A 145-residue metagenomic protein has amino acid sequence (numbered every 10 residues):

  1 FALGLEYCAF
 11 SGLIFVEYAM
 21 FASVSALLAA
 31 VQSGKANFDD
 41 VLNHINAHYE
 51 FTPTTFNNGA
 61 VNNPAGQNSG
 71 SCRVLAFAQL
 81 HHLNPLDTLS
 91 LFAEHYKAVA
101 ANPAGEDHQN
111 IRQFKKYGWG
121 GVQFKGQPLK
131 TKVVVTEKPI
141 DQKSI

Functional and structural regions predicted by a protein language model:
I14-V16, I145: Short hydrophobic transmembrane-like helices used for membrane targeting/insertion
S25-L27: Long, charge-rich, low-complexity intrinsically disordered regions
S33-P53: Short, charge-rich, low-complexity alpha-helical interaction segments
T55-N63: A ubiquitous short alpha-helical element
A60-V61, N68-Q109: Amphipathic protein-protein interaction modules
E106-E137: Long, compositionally biased
